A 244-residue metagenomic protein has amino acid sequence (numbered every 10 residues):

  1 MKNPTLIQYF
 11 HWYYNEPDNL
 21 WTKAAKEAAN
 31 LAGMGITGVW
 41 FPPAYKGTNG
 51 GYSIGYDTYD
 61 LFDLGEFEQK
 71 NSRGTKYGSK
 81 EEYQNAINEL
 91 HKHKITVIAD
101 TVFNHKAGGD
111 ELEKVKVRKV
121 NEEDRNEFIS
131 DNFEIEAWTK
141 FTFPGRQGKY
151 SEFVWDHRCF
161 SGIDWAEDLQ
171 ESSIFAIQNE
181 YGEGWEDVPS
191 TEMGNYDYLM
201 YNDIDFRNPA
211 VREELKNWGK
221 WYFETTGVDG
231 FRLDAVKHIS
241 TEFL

Functional and structural regions predicted by a protein language model:
N3-K26, G33-T37, F41-E82, A86-W221 (+1 more regions): Substrate-binding/active-site clefts of carbohydrate-active enzymes
Y14, V236-H238: Short strand->helix junction
I98, G230-V236: Short catalytic-loop micro-motif centered on adjacent basic/acidic residues
I239-L244: Extended hydrophobic/aromatic segments used for targeting, binding, or gating
